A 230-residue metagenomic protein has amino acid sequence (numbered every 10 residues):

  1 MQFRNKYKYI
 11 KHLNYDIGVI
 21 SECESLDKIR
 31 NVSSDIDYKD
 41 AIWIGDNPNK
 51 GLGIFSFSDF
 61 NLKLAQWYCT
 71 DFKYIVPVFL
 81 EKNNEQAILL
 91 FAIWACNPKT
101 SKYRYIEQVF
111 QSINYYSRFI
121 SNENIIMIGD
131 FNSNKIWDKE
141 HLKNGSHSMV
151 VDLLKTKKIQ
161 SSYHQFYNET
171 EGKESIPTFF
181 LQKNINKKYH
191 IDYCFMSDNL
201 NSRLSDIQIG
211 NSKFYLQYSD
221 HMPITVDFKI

Functional and structural regions predicted by a protein language model:
M1, C23, A95, F131 (+1 more regions): Active-site metal-binding loops of divalent metal-dependent hydrolases
M1-K11: Short, acidic/polar
I17, V109-I191, M196: Metal-dependent phosphoesterases centered on the DNase I-like endonuclease/exonuclease/phosphatase
S21-N97: Structured beta-strand-rich core segments of catalytic domains in phosphoester-bond hydrolases
D37-W43, D59-C69, K158-Q165, S202-F214: Short secondary-structure junctions
N47-K63, E81, F180-R203, F228-K229: Conserved beta strand-loop-helix elements of the APE1-like EEP
L64, I93-V109, K135-H141: Surface-exposed cleft-lining segments at the edges of enzyme active sites
Q217-I230: Surface polyanion/phosphate-binding segment centered on an Asp-His-Pro turn
